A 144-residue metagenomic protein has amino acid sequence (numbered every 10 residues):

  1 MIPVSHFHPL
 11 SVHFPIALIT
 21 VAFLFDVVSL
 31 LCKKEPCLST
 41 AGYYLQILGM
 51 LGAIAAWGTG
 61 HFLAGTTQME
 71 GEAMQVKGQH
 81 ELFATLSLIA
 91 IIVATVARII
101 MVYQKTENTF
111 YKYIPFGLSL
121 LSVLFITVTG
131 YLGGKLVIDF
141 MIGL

Functional and structural regions predicted by a protein language model:
M1-L144: Polytopic transmembrane helical bundles with strong interfacial aromatic enrichment
